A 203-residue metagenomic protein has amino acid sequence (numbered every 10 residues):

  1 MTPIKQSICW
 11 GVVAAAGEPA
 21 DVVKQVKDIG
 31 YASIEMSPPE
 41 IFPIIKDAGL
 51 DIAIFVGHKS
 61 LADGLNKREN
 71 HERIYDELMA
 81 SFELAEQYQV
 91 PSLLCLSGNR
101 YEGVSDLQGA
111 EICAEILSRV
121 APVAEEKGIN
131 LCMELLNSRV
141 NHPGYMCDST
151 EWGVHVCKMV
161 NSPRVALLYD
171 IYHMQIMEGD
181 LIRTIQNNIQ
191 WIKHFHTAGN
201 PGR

Functional and structural regions predicted by a protein language model:
M1-Q87, K158, S162, E178 (+2 more regions): N-terminal pre-domain/capping segments
V12, G64, G103, P143 (+1 more regions): Short, flexible active-site loop motifs that bind/organize anionic cofactors or intermediates
Y31, M36, C95, M133 (+2 more regions): Conserved beta-strand positions
E40, K67-A166, I176: Active-site acidic/histidine proton-transfer and metal-coordination neighborhood in alpha/beta enzyme cores
K59-A62, N99-E102, N137-R139, N200-R203: A short, flexible beta-alpha/helix-coil linker loop
Y172-H173, G202: Histidine-bearing beta->alpha loop at or near hydrolase active sites
G179-Q186, Q190: Bacterial c-di-GMP phosphodiesterase catalytic domain signature
